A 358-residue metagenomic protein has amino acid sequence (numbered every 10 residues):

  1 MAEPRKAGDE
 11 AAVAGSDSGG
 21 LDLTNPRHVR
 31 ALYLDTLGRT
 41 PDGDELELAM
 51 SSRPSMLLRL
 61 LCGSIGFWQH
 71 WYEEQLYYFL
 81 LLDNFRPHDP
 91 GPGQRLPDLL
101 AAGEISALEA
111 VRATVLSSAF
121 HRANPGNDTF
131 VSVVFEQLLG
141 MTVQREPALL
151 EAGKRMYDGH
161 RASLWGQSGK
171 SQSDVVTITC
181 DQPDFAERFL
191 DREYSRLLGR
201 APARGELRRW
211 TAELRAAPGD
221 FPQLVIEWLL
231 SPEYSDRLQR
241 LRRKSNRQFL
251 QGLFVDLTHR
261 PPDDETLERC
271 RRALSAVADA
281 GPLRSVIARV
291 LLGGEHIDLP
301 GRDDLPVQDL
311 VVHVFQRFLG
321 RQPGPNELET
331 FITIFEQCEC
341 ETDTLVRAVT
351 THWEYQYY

Functional and structural regions predicted by a protein language model:
A2-Y358: Composition-driven recognition of low-complexity segments enriched in small/aliphatic/hydroxylated residues
